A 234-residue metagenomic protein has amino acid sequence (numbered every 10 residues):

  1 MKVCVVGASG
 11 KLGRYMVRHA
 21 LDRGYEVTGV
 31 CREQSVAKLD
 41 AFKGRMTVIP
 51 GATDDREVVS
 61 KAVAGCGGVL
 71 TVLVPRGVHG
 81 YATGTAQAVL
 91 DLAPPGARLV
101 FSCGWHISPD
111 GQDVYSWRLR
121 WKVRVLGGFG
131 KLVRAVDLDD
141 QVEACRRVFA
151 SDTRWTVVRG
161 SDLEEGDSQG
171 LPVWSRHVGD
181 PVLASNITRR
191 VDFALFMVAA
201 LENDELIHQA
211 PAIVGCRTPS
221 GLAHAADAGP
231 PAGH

Functional and structural regions predicted by a protein language model:
V3-R23: N-terminal Rossmann NAD(P)H-binding glycine-rich loop of SDR-like oxidoreductase domains
V30-Q34, A52-T53: N-terminal Rossmann-fold cofactor-binding loop
T47-C66: Conserved Rossmann-fold cofactor-binding substructure of NAD(P)-dependent oxidoreductases
G65, V69-S108, E143: NAD(P)-cofactor binding segment of oxidoreductase domains
Y81-A82, D139-D140, A184-V198, Q209: Substrate-positioning beta->alpha
P109-D113, S151, E165-W174, A200-Q209: Glycine/proline-rich active-site loop of Rossmann-fold NAD(P)-dependent oxidoreductases
C145-G166: Conserved beta-loop-beta element that borders a ligand/cofactor-binding pocket
W155, A200-A223: Core catalytic loop region at the nicotinamide-binding pocket of NAD(P)H-dependent oxidoreductases
